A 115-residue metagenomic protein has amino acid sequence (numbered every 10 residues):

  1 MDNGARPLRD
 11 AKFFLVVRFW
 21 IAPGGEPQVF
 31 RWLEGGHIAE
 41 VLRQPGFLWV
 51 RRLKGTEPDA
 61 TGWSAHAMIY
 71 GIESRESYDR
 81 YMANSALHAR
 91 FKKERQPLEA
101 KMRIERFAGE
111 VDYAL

Functional and structural regions predicted by a protein language model:
D2-P7, K54-P58: Short beta-strand/turn micro-motifs at beta-sheet edges
P7-F13, A60-G62: Short, flexible turn/loop "capping" segments at secondary-structure junctions
K12-W20: Active-site-flanking beta-strand signature of metal-NTP-handling nucleotidyl enzymes and homologous cyclase-like
R18, D112-A114: Extracellular/lumen-exposed scaffold segments
G25-R52, R90-F91: Short amphipathic alpha-helical segments
Q44-L48, T61-W63, G71-A108: An amphipathic, aromatic/His-enriched active-site/gating alpha helix that lines ligand/cofactor pockets
L53, E105-D112: Flexible, low-complexity linkers/stalks enriched in Thr/Pro that connect modular domains
